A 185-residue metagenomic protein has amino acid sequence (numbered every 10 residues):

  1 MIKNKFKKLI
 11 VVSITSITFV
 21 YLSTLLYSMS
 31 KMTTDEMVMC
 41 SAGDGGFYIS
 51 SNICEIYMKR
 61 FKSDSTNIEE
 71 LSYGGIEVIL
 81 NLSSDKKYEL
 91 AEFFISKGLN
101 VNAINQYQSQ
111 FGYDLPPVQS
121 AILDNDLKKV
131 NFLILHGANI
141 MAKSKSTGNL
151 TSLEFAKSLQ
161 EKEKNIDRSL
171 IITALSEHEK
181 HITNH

Functional and structural regions predicted by a protein language model:
M1-I2: N-terminal secretory signal peptides that target proteins for export/translocation
K5-S28: Hydrophobic membrane-insertion alpha-helices, especially the h-region of bacterial N-terminal signal peptides
K7-V11, D35, R168: Low-complexity, intrinsically disordered short peptide segments enriched in small/polar/basic residues
K31-D85, A103-S120, K143-S158: Ankyrin-repeat boundary/"N-cap" motif
M58-T66, L90-I104, N131-I140, I171-I182: Ankyrin repeat domain, specifically the short helix-to-loop turn at the C-terminus of the second helix of each repeat
K145-N184: Leucine-rich solenoid repeat scaffolds
